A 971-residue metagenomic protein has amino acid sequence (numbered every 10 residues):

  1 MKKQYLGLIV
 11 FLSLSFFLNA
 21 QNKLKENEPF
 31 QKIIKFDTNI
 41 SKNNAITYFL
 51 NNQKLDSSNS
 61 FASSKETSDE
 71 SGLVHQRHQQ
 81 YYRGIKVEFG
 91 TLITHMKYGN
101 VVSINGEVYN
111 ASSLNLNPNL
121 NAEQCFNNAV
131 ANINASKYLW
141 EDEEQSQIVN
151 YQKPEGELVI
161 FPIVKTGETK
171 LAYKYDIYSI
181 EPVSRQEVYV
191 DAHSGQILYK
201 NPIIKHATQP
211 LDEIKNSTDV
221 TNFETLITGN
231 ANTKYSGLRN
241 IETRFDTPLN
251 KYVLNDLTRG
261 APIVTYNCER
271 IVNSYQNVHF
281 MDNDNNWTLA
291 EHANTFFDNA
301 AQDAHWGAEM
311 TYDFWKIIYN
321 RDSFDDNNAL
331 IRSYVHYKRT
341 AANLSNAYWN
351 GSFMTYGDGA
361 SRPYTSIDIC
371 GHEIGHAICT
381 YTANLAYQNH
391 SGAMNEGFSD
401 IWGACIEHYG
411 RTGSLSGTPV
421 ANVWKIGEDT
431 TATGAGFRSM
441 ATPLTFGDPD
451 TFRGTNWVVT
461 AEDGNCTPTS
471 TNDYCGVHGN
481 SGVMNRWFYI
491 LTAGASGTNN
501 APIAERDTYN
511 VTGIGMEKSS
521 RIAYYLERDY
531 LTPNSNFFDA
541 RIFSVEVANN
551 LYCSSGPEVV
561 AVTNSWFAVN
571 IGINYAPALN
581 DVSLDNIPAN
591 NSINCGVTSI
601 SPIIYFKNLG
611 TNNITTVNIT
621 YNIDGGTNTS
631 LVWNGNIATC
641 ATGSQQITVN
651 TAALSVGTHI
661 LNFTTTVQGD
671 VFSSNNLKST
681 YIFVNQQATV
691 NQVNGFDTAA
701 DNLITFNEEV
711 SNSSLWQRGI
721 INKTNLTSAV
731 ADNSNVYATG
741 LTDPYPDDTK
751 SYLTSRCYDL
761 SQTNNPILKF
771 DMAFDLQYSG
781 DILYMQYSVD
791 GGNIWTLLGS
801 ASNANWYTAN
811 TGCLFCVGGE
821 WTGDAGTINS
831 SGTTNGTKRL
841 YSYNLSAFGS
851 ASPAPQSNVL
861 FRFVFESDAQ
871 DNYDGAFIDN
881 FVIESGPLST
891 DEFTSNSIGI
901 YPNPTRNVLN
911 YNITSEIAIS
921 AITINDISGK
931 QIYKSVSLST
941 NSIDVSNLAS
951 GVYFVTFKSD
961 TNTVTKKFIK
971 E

Functional and structural regions predicted by a protein language model:
K2-Q4, N19-C370, A377-N586, V597-Y605 (+8 more regions): Zymogen propeptides/activation segments of proteases
I9, F16-A20, F893-E971: C-terminal outer-membrane/trafficking sorting elements
R185-Y189, F672-N676, P746-K750, G780-I782 (+2 more regions): Extracellular carbohydrate recognition
G572-V597, Q686-D701, Y745-D748, F881-Y901 (+3 more regions): Residue-level detector of functionally pivotal "anchor" positions at catalytic/ligand-binding pockets or at interdomain
T689-T749, S800-R839: Extracellular glycan-recognition surfaces and repeat-rich motifs
P744-S761, K838-N844: Short beta-strands within extracellular/lumenal beta-sheet-rich domains
W821-F881: Terminal, low-complexity interaction segments
